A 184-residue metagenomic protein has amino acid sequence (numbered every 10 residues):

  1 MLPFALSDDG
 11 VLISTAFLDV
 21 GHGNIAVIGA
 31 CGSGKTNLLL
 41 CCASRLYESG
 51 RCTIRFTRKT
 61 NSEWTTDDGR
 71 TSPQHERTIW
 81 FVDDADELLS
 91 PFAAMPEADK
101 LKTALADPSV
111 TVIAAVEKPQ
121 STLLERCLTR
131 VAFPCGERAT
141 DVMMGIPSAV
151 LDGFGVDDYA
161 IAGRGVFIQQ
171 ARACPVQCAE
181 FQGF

Functional and structural regions predicted by a protein language model:
M1-G29, S33-E48, T129-V131, V156-F184: Conserved P-loop NTPase motor module
G21, I28-A30, F56-T57, V82-D83 (+2 more regions): Generic beta-strand/beta-sheet core signal
A30-G69, V116, E125-R126: Walker A/P-loop NTP-binding active-site region of P-loop NTPases, recognizing the glycine-rich GxxxxGKT/S
G32-G34, T60-E63, A85-A93, P119-S121 (+1 more regions): Short acidic, S/G/P-rich loop/turn micro-motifs used as interaction or catalytic elements
S33, C41-S49, D84, L88-P91 (+2 more regions): Generic, well-ordered alpha-helical scaffold segments in large soluble proteins
L38, K100-Q182: Conserved ATP-driven motor cores of ASCE-family P-loop NTPases powering translocation/secretion/packaging/pilus
G50-C52, E76-I79, L105-A114: Loop/turn-to-beta-strand initiation segments
T60, S72-M95, T111: Conserved P-loop NTPase "ATPase switch" module shared by AAA+ and STAND
